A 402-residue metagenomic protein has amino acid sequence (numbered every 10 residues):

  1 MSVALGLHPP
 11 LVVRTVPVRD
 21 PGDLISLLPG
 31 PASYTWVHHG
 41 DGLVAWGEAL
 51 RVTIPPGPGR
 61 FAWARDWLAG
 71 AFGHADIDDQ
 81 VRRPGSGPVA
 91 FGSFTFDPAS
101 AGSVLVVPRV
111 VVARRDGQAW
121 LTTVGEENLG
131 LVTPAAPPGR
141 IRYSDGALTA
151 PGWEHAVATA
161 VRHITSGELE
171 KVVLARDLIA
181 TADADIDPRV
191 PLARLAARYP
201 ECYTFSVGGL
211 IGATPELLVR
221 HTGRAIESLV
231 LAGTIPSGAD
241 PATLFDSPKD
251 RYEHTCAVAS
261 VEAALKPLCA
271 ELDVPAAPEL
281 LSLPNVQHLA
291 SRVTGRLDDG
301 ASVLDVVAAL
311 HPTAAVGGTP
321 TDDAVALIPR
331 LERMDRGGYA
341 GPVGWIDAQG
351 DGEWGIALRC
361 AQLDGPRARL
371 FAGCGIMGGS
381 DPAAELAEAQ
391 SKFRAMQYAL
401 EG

Functional and structural regions predicted by a protein language model:
M1-D20, S26, S33, H38-W67 (+5 more regions): Contiguous alpha-helical scaffold segments within structured protein domains that host functional hotspots
A32-H38, V89-F91, E170-V172, P200-S206: A short, Trp-centered hydrophobic/proline-enriched beta-strand micro-motif
V37, V44-V107: Glycine-rich, N-terminal phosphate-binding loop and its surrounding beta-alpha-beta segment
V37-G42, R115-D116, V124-E126, V207-G209: Short, flexible beta-strand-to-coil junctions
A45-T53, P98-V110, A119, R176-C256 (+2 more regions): An anion-binding catalytic pocket shared by soluble metabolic enzymes
L105-L131: A contiguous, mid-domain pocket- or channel-lining segment that forms the substrate-recognition surface
G167: Flexible glycine-rich active-site/ligand-binding loops centered on an Asp-His dyad
R292-G402: Conserved hydrophobic core element of enzyme catalytic domains
